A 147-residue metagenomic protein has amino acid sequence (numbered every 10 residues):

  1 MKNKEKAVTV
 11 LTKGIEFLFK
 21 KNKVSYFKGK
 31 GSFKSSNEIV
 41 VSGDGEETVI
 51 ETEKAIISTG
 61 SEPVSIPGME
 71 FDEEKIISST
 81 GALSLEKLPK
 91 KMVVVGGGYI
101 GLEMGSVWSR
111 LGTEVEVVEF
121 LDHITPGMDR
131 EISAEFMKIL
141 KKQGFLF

Functional and structural regions predicted by a protein language model:
M1-N3: Glycine-rich active-site loop/strand segments that organize a redox cofactor
A7-T12, E16, L83-S84, P89-V93 (+1 more regions): Rossmann-like dinucleotide-binding cores of NAD(P)H-dependent redox enzymes
T9-V95: FAD-binding core/adjacent interface of flavoenzyme oxidoreductases
